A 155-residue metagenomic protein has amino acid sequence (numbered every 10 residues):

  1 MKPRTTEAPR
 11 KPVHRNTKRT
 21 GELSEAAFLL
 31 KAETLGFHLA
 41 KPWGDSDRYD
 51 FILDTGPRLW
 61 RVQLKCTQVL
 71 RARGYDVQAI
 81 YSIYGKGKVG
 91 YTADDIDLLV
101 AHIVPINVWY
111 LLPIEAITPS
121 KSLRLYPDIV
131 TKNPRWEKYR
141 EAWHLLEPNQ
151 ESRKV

Functional and structural regions predicted by a protein language model:
M1-D47, I52-V155: Mixed-charge (Asp/Glu-Lys/Arg
